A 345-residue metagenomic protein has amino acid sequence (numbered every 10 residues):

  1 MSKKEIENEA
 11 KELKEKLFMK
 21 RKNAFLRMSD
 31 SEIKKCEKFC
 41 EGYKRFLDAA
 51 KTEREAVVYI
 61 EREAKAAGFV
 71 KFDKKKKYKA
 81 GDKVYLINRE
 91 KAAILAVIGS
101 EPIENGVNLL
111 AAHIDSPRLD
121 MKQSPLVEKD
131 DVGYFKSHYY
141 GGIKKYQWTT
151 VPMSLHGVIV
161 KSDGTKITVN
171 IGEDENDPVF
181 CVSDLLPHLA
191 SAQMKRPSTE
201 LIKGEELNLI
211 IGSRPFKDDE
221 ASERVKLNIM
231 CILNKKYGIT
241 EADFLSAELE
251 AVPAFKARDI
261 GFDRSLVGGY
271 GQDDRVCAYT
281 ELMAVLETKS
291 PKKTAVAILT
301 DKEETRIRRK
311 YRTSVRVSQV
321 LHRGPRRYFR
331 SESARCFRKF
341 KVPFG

Functional and structural regions predicted by a protein language model:
M1-G345: N-terminal hydrophobic/helix-forming segments and targeting peptides
